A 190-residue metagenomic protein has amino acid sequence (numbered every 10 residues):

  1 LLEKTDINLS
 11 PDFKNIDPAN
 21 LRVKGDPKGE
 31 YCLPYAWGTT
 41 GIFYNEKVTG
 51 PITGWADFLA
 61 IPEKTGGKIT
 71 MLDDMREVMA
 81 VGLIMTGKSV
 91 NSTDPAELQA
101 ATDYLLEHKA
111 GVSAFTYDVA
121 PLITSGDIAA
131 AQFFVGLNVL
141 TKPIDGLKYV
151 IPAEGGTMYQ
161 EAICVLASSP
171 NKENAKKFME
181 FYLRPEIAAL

Functional and structural regions predicted by a protein language model:
L1-D127: Extracytoplasmic ligand-binding site segments that recognize negatively charged/polar headgroups
G38, L98-L106, P143-S169: Periplasmic-binding protein-like
T39-T40, K47-G50, M75-V78, G136-V139 (+3 more regions): Solvent-exposed loop/turn segments at secondary-structure junctions within structured extracellular/periplasmic domains
T39-V48, I84-K88, Y159-N174, M179-Y182 (+1 more regions): A bilobed periplasmic-binding-protein/Venus flytrap-type ligand-binding module shared by bacterial periplasmic
G67-M71, P185-L190: Bilobed periplasmic-binding protein-like "clamshell/Venus-flytrap" ligand-binding domains
L72, A131-F134, V150-P152: Short, conserved beta-strand edge motifs with alternating hydrophobic and charged residues
V119-L122, N138, A175, I187-A188: Short, hydrophobic alpha-helical packing/hinge segments within bilobed ligand-binding/sensory domains
T124, A130-G146: A ligand-binding cleft/hinge motif common to bilobed small-molecule-binding domains
